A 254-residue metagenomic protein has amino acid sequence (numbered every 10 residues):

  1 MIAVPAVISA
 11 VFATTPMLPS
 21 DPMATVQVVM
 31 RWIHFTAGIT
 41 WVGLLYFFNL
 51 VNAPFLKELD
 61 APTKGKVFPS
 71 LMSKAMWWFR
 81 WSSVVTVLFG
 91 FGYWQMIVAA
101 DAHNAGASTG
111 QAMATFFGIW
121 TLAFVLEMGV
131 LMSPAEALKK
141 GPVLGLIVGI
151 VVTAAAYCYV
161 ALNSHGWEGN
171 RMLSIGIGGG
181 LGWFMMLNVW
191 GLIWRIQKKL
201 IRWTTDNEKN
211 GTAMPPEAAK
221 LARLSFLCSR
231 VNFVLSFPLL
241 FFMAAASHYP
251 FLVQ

Functional and structural regions predicted by a protein language model:
M1-Q254: Polytopic transmembrane helical bundles with strong interfacial aromatic enrichment
